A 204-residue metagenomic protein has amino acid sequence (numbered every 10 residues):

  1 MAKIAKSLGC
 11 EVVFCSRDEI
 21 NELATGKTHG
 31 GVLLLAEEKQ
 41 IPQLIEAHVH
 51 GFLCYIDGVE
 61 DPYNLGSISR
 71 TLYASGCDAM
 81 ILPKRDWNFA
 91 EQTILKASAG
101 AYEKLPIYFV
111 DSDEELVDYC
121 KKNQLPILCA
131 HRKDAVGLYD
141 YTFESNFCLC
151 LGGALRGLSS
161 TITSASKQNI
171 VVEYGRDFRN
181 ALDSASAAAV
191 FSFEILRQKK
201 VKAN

Functional and structural regions predicted by a protein language model:
M1-L44, K202-N204: N-terminal positively charged helical leader segments and presequences
A2-C10, I45-A135: RNA substrate-binding interface of SAM-dependent RNA methyltransferases
S16, D57, P83-K84, D111 (+1 more regions): Short beta->alpha connector loops at strand-helix junctions that form conserved, small/polar/Pro-enriched
D18-L23, I41-P42, D113-V117, A135-V136 (+1 more regions): A short acidic, often aromatic-flanked loop/helix-cap motif at beta-alpha or helix-coil junctions that lines enzyme
E38-Q40, E60-D61, R132-A135, G153-R156: Short glycine-rich anion-binding loops that position phosphate/pyrophosphate groups of nucleotides and phosphorylated
D57, N64, S159, A181-D183: Active-site helix-initiating loop/hinge in glycosyltransferases
A74, L95-A101, T163-N204: Structured adenosyl-cofactor binding patch, chiefly the S-adenosyl-L-methionine
